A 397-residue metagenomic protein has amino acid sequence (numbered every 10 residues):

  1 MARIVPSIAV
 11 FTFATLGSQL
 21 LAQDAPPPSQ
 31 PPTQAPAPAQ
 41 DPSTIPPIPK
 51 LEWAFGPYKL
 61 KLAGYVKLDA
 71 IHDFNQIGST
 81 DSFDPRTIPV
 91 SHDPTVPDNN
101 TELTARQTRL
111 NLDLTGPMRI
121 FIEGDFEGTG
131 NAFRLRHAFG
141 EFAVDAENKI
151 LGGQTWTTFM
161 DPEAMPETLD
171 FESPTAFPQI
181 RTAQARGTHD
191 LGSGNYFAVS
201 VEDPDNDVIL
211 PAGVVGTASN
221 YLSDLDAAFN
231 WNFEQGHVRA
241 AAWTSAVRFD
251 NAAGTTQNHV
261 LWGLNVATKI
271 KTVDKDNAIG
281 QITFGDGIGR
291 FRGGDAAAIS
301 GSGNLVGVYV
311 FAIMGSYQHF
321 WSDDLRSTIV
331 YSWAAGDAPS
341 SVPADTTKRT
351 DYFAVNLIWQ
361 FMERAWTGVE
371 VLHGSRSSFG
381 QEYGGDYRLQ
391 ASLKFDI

Functional and structural regions predicted by a protein language model:
M1-S43: Cleavable N-terminal export/targeting peptides
I48-R86, V90-D207, S219-H237, K269-F284 (+1 more regions): Outer membrane beta-barrel
I71-D73, D125-T129, T155-D161, P166-F171 (+6 more regions): Sequence/structural signature of outer-membrane beta-barrel proteins
N99-E102, T129-A132, S173-Q179, V215-L222 (+5 more regions): Replace "Gram-negative outer membrane beta-barrel proteins" with "bacterial and organellar outer membrane beta-barrel
W231-T347, D351: Detector for outer-membrane/organellar transmembrane beta-barrel domains, recognizing the amphipathic beta-strand
F353-E370: C-terminal closing repeat unit and adjoining cap/tail of repeat-based domains
W359-F361, G384-I397: Outer-membrane beta-barrel "beta-signal"
